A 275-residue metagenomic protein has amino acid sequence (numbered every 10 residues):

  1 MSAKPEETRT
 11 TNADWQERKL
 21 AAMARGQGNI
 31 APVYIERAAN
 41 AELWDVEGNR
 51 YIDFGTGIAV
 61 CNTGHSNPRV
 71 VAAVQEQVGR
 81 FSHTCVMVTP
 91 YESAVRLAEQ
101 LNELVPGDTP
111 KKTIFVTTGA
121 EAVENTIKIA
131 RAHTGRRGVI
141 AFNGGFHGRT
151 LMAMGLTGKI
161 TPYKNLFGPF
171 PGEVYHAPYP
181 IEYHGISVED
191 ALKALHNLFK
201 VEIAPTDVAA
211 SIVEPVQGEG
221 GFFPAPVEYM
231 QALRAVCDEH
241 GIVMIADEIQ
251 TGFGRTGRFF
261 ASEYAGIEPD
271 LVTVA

Functional and structural regions predicted by a protein language model:
S2-A275: Conserved N-terminal phosphate-binding loop of PLP-dependent enzymes in the Aspartate aminotransferase
